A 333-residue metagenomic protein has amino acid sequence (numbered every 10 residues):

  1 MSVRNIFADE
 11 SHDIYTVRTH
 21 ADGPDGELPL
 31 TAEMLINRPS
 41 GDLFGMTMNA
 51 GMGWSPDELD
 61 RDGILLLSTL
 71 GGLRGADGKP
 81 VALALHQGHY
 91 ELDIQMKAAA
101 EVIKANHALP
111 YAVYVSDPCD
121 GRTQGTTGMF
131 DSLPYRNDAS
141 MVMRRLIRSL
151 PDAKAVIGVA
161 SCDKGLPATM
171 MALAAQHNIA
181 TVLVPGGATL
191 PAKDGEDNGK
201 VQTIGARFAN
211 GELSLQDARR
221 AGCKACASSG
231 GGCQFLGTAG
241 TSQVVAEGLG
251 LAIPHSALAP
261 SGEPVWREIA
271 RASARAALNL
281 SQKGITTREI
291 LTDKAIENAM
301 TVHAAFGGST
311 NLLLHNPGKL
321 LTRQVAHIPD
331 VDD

Functional and structural regions predicted by a protein language model:
M1-D333: Metallocofactor- and cofactor-centric catalytic cores in central/energy metabolism, strongly enriched
